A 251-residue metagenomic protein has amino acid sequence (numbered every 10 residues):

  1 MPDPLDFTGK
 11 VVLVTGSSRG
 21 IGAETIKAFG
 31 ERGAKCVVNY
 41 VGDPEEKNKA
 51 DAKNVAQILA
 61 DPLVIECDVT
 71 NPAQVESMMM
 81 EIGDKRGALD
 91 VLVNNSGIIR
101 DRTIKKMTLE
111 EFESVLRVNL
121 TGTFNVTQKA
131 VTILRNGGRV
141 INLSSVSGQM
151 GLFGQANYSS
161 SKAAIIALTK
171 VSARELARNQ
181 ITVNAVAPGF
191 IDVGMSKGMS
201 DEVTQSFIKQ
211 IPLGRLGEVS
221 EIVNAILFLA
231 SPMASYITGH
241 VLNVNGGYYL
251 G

Functional and structural regions predicted by a protein language model:
P2-D3, M150, K209-Q210, L227 (+1 more regions): Short C-terminal tail/terminal secondary-structure segment of NAD(P)H-dependent dehydrogenase/reductase domains
S18-R19: Conserved glycine-rich cofactor-binding loop
A34-A52: Conserved glycine-rich Rossmann-like NAD(P)H-binding loop of the short-chain dehydrogenase/reductase
T103-I104, E111-E113, F207: Substrate-binding pocket helix/loop in short-chain dehydrogenase/reductase
T127, S161, T169: Active-site helix of classical SDR
T132, R174-R178, S235: Alpha-helical segment proximal to the catalytic Tyr-Lys
S145: Residue(s) in the substrate-gating loop at a strand-loop-helix junction that position the organic substrate next
